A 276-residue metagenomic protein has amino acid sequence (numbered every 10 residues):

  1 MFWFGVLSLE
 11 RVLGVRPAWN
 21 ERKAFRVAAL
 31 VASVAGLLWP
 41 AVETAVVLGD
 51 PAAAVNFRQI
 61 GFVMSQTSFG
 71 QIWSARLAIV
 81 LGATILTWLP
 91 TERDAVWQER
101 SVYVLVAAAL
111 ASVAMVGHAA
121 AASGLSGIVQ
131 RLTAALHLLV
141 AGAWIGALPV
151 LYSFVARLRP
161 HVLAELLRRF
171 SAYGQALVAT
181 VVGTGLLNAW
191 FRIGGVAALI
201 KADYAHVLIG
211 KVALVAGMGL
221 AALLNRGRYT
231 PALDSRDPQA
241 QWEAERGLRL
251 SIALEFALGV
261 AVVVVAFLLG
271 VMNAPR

Functional and structural regions predicted by a protein language model:
M1-R276: Polytopic transmembrane helical bundles with strong interfacial aromatic enrichment
